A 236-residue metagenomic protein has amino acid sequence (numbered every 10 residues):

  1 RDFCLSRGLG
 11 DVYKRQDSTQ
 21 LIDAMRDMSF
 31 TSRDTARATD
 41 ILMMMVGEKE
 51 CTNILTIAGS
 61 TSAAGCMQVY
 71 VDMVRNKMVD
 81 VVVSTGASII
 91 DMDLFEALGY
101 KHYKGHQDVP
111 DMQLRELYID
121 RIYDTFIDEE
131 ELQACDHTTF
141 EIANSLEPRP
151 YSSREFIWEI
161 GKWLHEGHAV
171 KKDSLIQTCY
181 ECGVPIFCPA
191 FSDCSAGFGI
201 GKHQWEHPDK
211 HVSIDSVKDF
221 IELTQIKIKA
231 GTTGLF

Functional and structural regions predicted by a protein language model:
D2-Y13: Single conserved hydrophobic/aromatic residue that forms the stacking wall/gate of nucleotide- or nucleobase-binding
D11-E50: N-terminal, Lys/Arg-enriched amphipathic/low-complexity engagement segments that precede the first folded domain
T39-T52, T178-C182, T224-T232: Glycine-rich phosphate/diphosphate-binding loops that line cofactor/substrate pockets in enzymes
T52-G59, V82-S84, G234-F236: Short glycine-rich or small-residue beta-strand-to-loop segments that form or flank ligand, phosphate, metal/Fe-S
G65-Q68, D93-G99, F198-K202: Short acidic, glycine/serine/threonine-rich loops at helix termini
V71-C135: A generic, well-ordered mixed alpha/beta core segment in the N-terminal half of proteins
Q113-A196: Ligand-binding beta-strand-loop-alpha-helix segment within the catalytic cores of soluble metabolic enzymes
P189-T233: Active-site rim loops that border cofactor/substrate pockets in soluble metabolic enzymes
